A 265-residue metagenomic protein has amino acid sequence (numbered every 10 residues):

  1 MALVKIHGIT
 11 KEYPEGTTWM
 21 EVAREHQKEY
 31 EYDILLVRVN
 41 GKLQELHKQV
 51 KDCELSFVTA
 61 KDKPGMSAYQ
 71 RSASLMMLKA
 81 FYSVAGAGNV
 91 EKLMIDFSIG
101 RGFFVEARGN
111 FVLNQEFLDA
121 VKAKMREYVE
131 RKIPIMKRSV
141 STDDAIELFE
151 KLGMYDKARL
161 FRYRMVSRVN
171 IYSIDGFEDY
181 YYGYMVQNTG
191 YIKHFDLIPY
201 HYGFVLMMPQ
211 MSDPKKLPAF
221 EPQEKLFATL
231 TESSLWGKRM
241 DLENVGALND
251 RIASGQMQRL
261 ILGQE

Functional and structural regions predicted by a protein language model:
V4, V37, D179: Short aromatic-centered micro-motifs
I6-I9, R38-G41, R108: Short strand-turn-strand beta-turns centered on an Asx-Gly dipeptide
G8-T18: Short, contiguous acidic and Ser/Thr-rich linear segments
T17-E29: Short amphipathic, charge-patterned alpha-helical segments
A23-H26, M66-V84, I95: Active/ligand-binding-proximal structured segments within catalytic/core domains that scaffold catalytic residues
K28-Y32, V84-V90: Short secondary-structure junctions
I34-K48: Short acidic beta-strand-loop surface patches of small beta-rich interaction domains
D52-A68, A80, N89-G100, F104-E265: Auxiliary tRNA-acceptor-end handling modules of aminoacyl-tRNA synthetases
